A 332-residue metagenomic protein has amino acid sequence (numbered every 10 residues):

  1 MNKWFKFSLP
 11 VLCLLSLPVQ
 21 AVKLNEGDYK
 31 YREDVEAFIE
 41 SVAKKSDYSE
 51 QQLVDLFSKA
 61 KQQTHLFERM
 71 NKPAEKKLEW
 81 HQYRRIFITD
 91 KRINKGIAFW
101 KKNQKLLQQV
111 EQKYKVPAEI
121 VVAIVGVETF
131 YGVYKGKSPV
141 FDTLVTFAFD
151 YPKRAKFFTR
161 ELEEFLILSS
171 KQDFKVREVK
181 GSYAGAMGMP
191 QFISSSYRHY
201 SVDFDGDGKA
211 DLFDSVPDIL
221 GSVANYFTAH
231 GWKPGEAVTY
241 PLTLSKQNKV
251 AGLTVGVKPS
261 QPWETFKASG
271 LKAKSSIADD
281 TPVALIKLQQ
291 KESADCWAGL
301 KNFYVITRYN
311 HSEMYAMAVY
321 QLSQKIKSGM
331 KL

Functional and structural regions predicted by a protein language model:
M1-S8: Bacterial N-terminal signal peptides that target proteins for export
S16-P18: N-terminal signal peptide c-region/cleavage motif recognized by signal peptidases
V22-E111: An acidic, Gly/Ser/Thr/Pro-rich helix-cap/linker signature
Y29-D34, S41-K59, T159-K180, E264-A268: A contiguous strand-loop segment
K61-T64, E128-G132, A186, K233 (+5 more regions): Solvent-exposed loop/turn segments at secondary-structure junctions within structured extracellular/periplasmic domains
Q82-S222, T228: Acidic/His-rich structured neighborhood in mature extracellular/periplasmic domains
V176, K180-K291: Flexible, glycine-rich surface segments
P282-L332: C-terminal functional modules
